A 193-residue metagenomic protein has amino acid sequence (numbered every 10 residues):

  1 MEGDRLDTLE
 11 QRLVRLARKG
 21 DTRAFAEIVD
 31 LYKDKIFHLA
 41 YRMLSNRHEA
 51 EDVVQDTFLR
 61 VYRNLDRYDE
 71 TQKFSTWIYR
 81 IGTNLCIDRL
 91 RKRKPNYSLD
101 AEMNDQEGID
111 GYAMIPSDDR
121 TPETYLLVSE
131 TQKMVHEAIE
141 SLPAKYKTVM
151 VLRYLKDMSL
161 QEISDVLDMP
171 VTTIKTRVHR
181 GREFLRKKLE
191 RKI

Functional and structural regions predicted by a protein language model:
E2-D4, R18-E27, F37-D56, E162 (+2 more regions): Short, charged helix-capping/linker segments at alpha-helix termini
L6-D7, N96-Y125: Internal acidic/polar
R12-L16, M134-P143: Short amphipathic alpha-helical boundary/capping segments
R18-K19, S45, F58-K73: Sigma70-family region 2
L31-D34, R42-S45, Q132, V151-M158: Short helix-capping/turn signature of helix-turn-helix
H38, D52-L59, Q72-N84: Structural recognition of an alpha-helix C-terminal capping motif at a helix-to-coil junction
D66-E70, T83-A101, R180: Arg/Lys-rich amphipathic alpha helix in sigma70-family domain 2
T76, I87, M134-A138, Y146 (+2 more regions): DNA-recognition helix of helix-turn-helix
